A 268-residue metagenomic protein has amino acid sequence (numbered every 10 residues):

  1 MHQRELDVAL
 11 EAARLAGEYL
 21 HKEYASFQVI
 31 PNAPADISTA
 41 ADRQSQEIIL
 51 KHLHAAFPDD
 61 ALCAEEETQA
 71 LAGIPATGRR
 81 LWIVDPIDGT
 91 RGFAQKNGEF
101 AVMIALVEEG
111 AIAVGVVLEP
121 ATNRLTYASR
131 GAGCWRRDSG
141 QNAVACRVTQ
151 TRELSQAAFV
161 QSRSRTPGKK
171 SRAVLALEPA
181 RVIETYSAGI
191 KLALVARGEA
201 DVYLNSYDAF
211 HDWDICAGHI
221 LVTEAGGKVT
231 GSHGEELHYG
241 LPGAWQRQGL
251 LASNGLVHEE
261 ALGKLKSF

Functional and structural regions predicted by a protein language model:
M1-I87, L256-K266: N-terminal subdomain of lithium-sensitive/metallo-dependent phosphomonoesterases centered on the IMPase/IPPase/PAP
A16, L20, D42, L53 (+7 more regions): Residue-level signal for inorganic ion chemistry
V29, H54, A72-P75, V117-L118 (+3 more regions): Short secondary-structure boundary/capping segments
R43, E66, P86-G89, P120 (+4 more regions): Generic detector of well-ordered alpha-helical packing
C63-E67, G140-N142, G234-E235: Short gly/ser/thr-rich secondary-structure transition/capping motifs
P75-Q141, L154: DPxDG-like acidic metal-binding loop motif
R147-F268: An extended, acidic
